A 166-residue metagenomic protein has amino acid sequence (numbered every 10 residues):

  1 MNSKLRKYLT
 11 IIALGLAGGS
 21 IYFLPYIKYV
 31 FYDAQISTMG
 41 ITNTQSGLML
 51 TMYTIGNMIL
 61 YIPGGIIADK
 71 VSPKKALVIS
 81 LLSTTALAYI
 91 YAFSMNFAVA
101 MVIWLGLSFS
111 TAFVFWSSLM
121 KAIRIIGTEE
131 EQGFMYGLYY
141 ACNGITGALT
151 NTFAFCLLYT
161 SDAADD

Functional and structural regions predicted by a protein language model:
R6-I27: Pair of pore-lining "gating" transmembrane helices in MFS-fold secondary transporters
T51-G64: Central cavity-lining transmembrane alpha-helices of secondary-active solute carriers, predominantly the Major
S83-M95: C-terminal ends and interior cores of transmembrane alpha-helices in multi-pass membrane transporters/permeases
V99-V114: Hydrophobic core of transmembrane alpha-helices in multi-pass small-molecule transporters, especially MFS/SLC-type
V114-G127: Intracellular juxtamembrane helix-capping segments at the cytosolic ends of symmetry-related transmembrane helices
Y136-F155: Glycine-rich segments within core transmembrane alpha-helices of 12-TM secondary carriers
Y159-D166: Conserved small/polar residues in nucleotide/adenosyl-binding loops
